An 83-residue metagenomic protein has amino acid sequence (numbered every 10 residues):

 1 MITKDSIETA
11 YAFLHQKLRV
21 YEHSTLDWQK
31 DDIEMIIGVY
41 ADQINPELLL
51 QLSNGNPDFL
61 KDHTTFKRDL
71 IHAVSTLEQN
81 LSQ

Functional and structural regions predicted by a protein language model:
M1, I33, I37, L52 (+1 more regions): Extended non-catalytic scaffold regions that mediate assembly and binding in large macromolecular machines
M1-W28: Short terminal alpha-helical segments
A10, L14, I33, I37 (+2 more regions): Hydrophobic beta-strand residues in large extracellular and virion-surface proteins
K17, S53-Q83: Amphipathic alpha-helical binding modules
R19-K30, N45-L49, P57-K61: Charged, low-complexity interaction regions
D27-V39, T64, R68: Short, charged, amphipathic alpha-helical segments
V39-Q51, T76-L81: Amphipathic alpha-helical coiled-coil segments
